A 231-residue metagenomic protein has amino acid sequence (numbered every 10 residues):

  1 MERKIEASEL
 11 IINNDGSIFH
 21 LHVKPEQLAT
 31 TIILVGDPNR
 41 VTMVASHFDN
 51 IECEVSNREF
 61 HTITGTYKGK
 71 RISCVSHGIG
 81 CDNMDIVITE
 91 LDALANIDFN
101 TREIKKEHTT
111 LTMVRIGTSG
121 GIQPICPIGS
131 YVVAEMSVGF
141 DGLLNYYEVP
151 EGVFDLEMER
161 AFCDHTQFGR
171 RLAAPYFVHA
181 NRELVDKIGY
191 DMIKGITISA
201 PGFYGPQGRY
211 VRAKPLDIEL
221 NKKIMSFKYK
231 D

Functional and structural regions predicted by a protein language model:
E2-Y176: Metabolite-binding pocket within alpha/beta catalytic cores that recognizes anionic/polar moieties
E157-K230: Active-site rim beta-loop-alpha module in soluble metabolic enzymes
